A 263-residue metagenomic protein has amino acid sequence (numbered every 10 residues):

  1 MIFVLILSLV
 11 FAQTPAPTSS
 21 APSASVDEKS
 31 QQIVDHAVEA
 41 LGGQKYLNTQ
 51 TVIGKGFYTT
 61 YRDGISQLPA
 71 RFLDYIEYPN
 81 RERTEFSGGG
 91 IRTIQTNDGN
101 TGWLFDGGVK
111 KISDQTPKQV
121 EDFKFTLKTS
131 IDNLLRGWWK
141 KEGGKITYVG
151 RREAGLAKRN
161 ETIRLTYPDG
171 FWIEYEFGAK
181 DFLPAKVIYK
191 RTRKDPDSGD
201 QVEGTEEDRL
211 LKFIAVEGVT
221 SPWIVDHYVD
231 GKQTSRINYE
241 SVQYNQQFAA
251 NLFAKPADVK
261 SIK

Functional and structural regions predicted by a protein language model:
M1-V10: Bacterial N-terminal signal peptides
A12-V26, A37, K263: Compositionally biased, proline/threonine/alanine/serine-rich low-complexity intrinsically disordered stretches
A24-Q32, T101-F171, A179-D181, K194-G204 (+1 more regions): Flexible, processing/modification-adjacent segments and terminal tails in exported/periplasmic/extracellular proteins
V26, S30-K110, E142-R151, G155: N-terminal mature ectodomain segment of secretory-pathway/periplasmic proteins
V38-Y46, D132-R136, D226: Intrinsically disordered, low-complexity boundary segments flanking structured domains
L73-I76, D98-T101, P117-E121, G178-D181 (+2 more regions): A short, sequence-level motif marking secondary-structure junctions
Y78-T84, W103-D106, D122-F125, A185-K186 (+2 more regions): Short, surface-exposed linear segments at secondary-structure transitions and domain or protein termini
I91, G155-A257: Gly/Pro-enriched, hydrophobic low-complexity segments that function as extracytoplasmic propeptides/linkers
